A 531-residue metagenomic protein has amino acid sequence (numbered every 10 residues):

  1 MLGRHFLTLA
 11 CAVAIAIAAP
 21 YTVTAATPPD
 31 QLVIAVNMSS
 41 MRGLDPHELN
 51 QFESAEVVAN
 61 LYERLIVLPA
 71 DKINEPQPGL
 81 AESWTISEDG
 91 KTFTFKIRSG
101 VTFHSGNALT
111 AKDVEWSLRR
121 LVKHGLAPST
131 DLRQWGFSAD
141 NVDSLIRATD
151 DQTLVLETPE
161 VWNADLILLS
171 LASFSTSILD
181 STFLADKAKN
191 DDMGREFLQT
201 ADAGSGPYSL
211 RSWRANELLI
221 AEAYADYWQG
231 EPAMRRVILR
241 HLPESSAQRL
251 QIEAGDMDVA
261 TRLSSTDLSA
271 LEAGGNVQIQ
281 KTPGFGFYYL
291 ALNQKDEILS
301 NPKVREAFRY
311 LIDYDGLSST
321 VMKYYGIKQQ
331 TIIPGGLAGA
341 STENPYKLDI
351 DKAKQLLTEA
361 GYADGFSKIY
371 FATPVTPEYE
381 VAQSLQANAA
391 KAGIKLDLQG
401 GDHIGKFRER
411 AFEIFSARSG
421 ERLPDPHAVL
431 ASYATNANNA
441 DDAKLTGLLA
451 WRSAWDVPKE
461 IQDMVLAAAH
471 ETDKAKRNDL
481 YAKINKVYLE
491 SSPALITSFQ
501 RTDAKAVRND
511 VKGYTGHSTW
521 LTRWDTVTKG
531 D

Functional and structural regions predicted by a protein language model:
Y21, K96, R133-D186: Surface-exposed binding/hinge segments that line and control ligand-binding clefts or catalytic entry sites
V33, T110-S117, D151-E157, V161 (+9 more regions): Alpha-helical secondary-structure segments
A35-E88, R119, A201-P207: N-terminal lobe/hinge region of extracytoplasmic solute-binding protein
M38-A55, Q77-L80, N107, D131 (+5 more regions): A structural "hinge/loop" feature
E56, R214, L218, L311-A340 (+2 more regions): Detector for C-terminal structural segments
A70, S170-P232, R236, I350-D351 (+1 more regions): Gly/Pro-rich hinge or "lid" segments in bacterial periplasmic/extracellular proteins
E82-T130, T149, V155-E157, D165 (+2 more regions): Aromatic- and charge-enriched surface segment that lines or borders ligand/interaction sites
E196, Y224-A270, K395: Ligand-site clamp/hinge motif
